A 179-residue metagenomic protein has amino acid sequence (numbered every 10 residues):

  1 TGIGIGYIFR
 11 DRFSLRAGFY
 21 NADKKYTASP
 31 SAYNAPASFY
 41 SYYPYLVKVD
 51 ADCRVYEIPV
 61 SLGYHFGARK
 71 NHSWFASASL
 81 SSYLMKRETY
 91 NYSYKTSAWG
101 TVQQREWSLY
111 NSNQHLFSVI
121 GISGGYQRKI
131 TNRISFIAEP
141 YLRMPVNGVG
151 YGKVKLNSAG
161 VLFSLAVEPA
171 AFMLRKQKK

Functional and structural regions predicted by a protein language model:
T1, R12-S14, C53-P59, S73-F75 (+2 more regions): Transmembrane beta-barrel architecture of outer-membrane proteins
T1, R69-K70, V149-L156: Solvent-exposed loop/turn segments connecting transmembrane beta-strands in outer-membrane beta-barrel proteins
T1-L15, A22-A28, A32-Y33: Conserved catalytic residues of ABC-type ATPase nucleotide-binding domains
I3-F9, F19-N21, I58-Y64, A78-S82 (+3 more regions): Residues on the lipid-exposed face of transmembrane beta-strands in outer-membrane beta-barrel proteins
D11-L15, Y42, K48, V55-G67 (+2 more regions): Long, positively charged binding patches that form subdomain-scale interaction surfaces for polyanionic ligands
R12-L15, H72, N132-F136, A170-R175: Repeated loop/turn-to-beta-strand initiation elements of outer-membrane beta-barrel proteins
K24-R54, M85-A98, V102-H115, Y151-L156: Extracellular/periplasm-exposed beta-strand and loop segments of Gram-negative cell-envelope proteins, dominated by
R105-S118, K129-T131, L156-K179: Outer membrane beta-barrel transmembrane domains
